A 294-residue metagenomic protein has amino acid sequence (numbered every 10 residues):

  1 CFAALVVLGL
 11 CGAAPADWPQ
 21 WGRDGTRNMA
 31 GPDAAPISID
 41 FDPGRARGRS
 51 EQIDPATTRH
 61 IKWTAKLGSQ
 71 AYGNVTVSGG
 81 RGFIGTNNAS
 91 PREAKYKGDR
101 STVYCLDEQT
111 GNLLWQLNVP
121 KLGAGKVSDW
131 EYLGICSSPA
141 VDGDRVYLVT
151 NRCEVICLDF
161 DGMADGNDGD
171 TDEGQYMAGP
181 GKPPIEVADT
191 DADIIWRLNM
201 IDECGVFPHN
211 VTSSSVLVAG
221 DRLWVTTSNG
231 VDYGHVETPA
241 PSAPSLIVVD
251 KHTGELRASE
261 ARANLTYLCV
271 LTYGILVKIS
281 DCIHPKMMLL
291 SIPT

Functional and structural regions predicted by a protein language model:
C1-F2: Bacterial N-terminal signal peptides that target proteins for export
L5-L8: Small-residue packing motifs within transmembrane alpha-helices
A14-T294: Noncatalytic, solvent-exposed loop/strand surfaces of beta-propeller-type extracellular/periplasmic domains
